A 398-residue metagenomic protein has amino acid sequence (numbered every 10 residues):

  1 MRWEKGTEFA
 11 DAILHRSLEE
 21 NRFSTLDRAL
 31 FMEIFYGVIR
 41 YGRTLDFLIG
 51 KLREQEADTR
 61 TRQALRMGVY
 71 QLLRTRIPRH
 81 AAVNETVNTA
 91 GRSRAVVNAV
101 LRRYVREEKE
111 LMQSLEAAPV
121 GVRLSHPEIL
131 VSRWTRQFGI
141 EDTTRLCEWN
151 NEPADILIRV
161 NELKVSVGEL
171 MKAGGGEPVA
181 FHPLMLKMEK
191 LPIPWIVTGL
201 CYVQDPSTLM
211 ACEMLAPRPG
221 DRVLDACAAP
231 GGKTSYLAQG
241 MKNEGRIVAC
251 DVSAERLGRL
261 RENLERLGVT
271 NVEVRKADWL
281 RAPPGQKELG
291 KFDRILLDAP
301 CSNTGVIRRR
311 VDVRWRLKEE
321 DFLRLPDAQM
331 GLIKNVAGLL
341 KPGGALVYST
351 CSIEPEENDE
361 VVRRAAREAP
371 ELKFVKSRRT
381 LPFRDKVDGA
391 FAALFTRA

Functional and structural regions predicted by a protein language model:
M1-A398: S-adenosylmethionine
